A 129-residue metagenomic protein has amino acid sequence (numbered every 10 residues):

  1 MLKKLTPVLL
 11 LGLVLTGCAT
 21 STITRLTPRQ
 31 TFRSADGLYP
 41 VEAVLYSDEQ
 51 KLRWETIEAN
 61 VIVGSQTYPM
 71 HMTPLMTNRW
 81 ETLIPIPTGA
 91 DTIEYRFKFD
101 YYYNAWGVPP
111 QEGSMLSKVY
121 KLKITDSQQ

Functional and structural regions predicted by a protein language model:
M1-A19: Sec-dependent bacterial lipoprotein signal peptides
C18-Q129: Glycan-association/targeting regions that enable binding to alpha-glucans and other polysaccharides
